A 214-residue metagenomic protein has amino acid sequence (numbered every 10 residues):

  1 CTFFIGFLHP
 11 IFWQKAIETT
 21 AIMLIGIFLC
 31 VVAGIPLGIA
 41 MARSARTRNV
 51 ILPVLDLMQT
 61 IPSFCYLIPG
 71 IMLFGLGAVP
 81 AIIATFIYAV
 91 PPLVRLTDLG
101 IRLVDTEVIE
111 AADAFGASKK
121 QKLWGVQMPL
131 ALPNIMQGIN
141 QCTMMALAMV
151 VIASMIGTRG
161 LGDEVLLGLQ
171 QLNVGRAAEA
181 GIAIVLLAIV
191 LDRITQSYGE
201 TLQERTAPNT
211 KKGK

Functional and structural regions predicted by a protein language model:
C1-A21, F28, Q196, L202-K214: N-terminal, non-cleaved signal-anchor transmembrane helix
F7-Q14, I25-L55: Transmembrane-helix boundary motif in ABC transporter permease subunits
W13-I25, R48, L55-M58, G75 (+4 more regions): Alpha-helical membrane-interface segments at transmembrane helix boundaries
K15, T19, I39, N49-P53 (+5 more regions): Membrane-spanning helices that line or support transport/gating and their immediate boundary helices in channels
A42, L55-A89: Generic hydrophobic transmembrane alpha-helix motif, especially the helices
I61, I101-E107, A111-A131: Short helix-to-coil transition segments within interhelical loops that connect adjacent transmembrane helices
M72, A146-L187, Q203-T210: Glycine-rich helix-loop "coupling/hinge" segments at transmembrane-helix boundaries in multipass transporters
I83, I87, K119-A153, G175-E179 (+2 more regions): Transmembrane alpha-helices
